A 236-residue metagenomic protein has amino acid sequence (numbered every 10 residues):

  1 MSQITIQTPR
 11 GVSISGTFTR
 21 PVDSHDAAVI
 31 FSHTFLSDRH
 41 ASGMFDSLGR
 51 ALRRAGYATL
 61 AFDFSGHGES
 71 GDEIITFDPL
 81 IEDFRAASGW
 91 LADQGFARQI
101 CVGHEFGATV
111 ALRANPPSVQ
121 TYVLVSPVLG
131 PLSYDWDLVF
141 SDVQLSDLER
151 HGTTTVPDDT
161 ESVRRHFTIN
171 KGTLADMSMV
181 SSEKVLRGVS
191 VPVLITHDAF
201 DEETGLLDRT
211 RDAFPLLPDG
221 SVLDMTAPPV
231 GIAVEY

Functional and structural regions predicted by a protein language model:
M1-S24: N-terminal cap/lid segment of alpha/beta-hydrolase-fold proteins
P9, I14, T109, S118-Y236: The alpha/beta-hydrolase serine catalytic core
D26-T34: Short beta-strand element of the alpha/beta-hydrolase
L36-G49, L207-D208: The serine-hydrolase catalytic nucleophile loop
H40-A41, S65-F96: Catalytic nucleophile-loop/oxyanion-hole region of alpha/beta-hydrolase and closely related hydrolase-like folds
G49-E69: Conserved alpha/beta-hydrolase
Q94-E105: Alpha/beta-hydrolase fold nucleophile elbow
G103-R113: Glycine-rich nucleophile elbow surrounding the catalytic serine of serine-hydrolase chemistry
